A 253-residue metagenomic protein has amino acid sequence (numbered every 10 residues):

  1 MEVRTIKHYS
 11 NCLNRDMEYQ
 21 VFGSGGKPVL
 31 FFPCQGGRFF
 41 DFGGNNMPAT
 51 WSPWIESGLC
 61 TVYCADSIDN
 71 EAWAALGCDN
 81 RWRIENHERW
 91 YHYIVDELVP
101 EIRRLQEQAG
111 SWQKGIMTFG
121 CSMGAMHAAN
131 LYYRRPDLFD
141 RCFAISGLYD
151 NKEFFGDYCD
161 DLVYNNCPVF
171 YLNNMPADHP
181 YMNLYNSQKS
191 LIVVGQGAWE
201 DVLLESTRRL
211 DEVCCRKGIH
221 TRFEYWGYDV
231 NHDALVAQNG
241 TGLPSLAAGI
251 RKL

Functional and structural regions predicted by a protein language model:
M1-L253: Non-catalytic cap/lid and distal C-terminal segments of serine-dependent acyl enzymes
